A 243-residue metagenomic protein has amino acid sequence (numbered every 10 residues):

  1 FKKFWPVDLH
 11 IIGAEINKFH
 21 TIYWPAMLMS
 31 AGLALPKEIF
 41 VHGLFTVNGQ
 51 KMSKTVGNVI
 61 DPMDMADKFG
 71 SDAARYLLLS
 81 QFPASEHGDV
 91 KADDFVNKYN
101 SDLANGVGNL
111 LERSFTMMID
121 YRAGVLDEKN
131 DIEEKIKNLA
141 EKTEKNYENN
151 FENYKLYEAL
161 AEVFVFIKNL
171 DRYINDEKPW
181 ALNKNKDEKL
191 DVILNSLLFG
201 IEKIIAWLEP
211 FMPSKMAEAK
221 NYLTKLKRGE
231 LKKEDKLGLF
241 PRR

Functional and structural regions predicted by a protein language model:
F1-A14: Active-site cores that bind ATP or allylic diphosphates and position pyrophosphate for catalysis
G13-I16, M65-F69, F95-G106, I132-L139 (+2 more regions): Secondary-structure capping and boundary motifs in well-ordered enzyme cores
H20, V107, V163, P213: Residue-level signal for inorganic ion chemistry
T21-A31: Short active-site loop/helix that positions an aromatic residue
K37-L44: Long, charged, glycine-rich C-terminal linkers/tails
L44-D131, T224-R243: Catalytic adenosine-cofactor/nucleotide-binding cores of aminoacyl-tRNA synthetases and other
T116-E133, N153-E162, I174-K184: Short acidic alpha-helical/loop segments enriched in Asp/Glu that coordinate divalent cations
N138, K145, N149, Y154-K155 (+1 more regions): Basic, alpha-helical terminal appendages of large translation-related enzymes
